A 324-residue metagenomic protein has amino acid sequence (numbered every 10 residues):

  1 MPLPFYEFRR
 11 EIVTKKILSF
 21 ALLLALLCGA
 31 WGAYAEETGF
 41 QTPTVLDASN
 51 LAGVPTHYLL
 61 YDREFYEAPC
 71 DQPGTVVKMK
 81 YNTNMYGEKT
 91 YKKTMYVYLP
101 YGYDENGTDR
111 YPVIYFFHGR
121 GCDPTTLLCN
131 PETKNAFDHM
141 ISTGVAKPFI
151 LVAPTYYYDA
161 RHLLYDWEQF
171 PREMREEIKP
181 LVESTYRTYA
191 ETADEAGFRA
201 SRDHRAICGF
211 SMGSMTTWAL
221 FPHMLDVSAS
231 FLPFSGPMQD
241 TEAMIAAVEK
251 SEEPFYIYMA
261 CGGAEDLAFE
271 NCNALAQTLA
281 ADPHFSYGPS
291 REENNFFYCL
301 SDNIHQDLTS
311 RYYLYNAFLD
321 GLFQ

Functional and structural regions predicted by a protein language model:
E7-A21: Positively charged n-region of N-terminal signal peptides that target proteins for export
A21-G29: Bacterial N-terminal signal peptides
C28-E37: Sec-dependent signal peptide cleavage junction
E36-Q324: Non-catalytic cap/lid and distal C-terminal segments of serine-dependent acyl enzymes
